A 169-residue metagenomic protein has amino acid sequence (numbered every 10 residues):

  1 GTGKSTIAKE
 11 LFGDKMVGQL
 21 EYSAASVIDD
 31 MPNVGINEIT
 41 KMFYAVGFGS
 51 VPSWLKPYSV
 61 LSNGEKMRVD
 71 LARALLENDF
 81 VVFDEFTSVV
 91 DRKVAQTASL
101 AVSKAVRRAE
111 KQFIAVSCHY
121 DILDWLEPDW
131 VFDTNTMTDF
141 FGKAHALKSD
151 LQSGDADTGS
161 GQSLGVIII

Functional and structural regions predicted by a protein language model:
G1-F48, W125: ABC ATPase nucleotide-binding domain signature region
G47, G64-F83: GG-anchored amphipathic helix commonly corresponding to the ABC/SMC/Rad50 NBD signature/C-loop
S53-S59: Interfacial catalytic loop of ABC nucleotide-binding domains
F80, R108-I114: Loop/turn-to-beta-strand initiation segments
V82-D91: Walker B catalytic motif
V90-A98: Short alpha-helix in the ABC/ABC-like ATPase nucleotide-binding domain
H119-L126: Conserved H-loop
H145-I169: Non-catalytic substrate-recognition and accessory regions of acyl/acetyltransferase enzymes
